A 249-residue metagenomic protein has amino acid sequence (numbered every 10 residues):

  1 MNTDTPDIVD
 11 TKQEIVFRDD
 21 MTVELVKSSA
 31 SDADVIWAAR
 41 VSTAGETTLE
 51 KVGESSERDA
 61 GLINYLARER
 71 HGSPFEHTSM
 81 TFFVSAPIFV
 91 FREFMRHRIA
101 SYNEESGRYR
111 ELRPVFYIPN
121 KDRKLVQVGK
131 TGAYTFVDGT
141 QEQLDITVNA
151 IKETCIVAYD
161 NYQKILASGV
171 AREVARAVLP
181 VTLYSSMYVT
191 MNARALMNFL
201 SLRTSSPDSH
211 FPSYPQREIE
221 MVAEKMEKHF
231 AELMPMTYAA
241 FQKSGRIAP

Functional and structural regions predicted by a protein language model:
M1-P249: Family-specific signature for flavin-dependent thymidylate synthase
